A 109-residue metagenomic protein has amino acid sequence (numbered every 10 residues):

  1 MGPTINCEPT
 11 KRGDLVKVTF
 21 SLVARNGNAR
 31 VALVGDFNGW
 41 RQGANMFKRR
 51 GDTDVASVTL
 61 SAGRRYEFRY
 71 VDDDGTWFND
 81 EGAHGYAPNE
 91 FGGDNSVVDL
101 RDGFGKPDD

Functional and structural regions predicted by a protein language model:
M1-D14: N-terminal edge beta-strand
G2-P3, V98-D109: Compositionally biased low-complexity segments at domain edges in trafficked proteins and select soluble regulators
K11-R65, D73-R101: Aromatic-rich carbohydrate-binding modules that target alpha-glucans
